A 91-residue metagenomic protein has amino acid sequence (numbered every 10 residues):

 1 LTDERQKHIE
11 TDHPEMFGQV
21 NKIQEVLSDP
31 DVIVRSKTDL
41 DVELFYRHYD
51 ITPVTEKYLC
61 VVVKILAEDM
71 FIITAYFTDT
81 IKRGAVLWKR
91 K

Functional and structural regions predicted by a protein language model:
L1-K91: Ribonuclease/tRNase effector modules and their secretory precursors
